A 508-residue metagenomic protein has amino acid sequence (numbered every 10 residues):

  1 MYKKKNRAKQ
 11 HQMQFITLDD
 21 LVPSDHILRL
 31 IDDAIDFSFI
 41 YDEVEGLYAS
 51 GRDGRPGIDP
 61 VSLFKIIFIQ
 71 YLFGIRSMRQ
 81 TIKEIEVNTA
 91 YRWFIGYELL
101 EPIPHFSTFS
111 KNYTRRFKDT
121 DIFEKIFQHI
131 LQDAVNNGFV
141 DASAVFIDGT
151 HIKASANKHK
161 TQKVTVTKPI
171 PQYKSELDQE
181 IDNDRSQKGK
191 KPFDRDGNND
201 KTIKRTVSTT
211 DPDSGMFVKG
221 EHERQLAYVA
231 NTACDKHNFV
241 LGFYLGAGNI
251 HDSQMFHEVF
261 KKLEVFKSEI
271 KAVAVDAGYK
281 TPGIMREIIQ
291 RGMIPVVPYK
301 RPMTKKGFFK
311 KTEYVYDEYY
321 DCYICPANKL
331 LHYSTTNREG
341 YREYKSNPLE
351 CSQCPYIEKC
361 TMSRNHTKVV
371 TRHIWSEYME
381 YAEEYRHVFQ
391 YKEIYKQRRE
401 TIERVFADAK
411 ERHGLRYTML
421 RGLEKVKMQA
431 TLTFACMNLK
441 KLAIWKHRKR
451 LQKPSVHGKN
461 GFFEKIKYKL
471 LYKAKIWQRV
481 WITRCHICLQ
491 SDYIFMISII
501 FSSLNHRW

Functional and structural regions predicted by a protein language model:
M1-R29: Hydrophobic alpha-helical membrane-insertion signals
T17, S62-F68, T108, N112 (+1 more regions): A general alpha-helix detector
P23-I35, Y395-R404: An acidic intrinsically disordered interaction segment
I27-F68, F73-G74: Basic, short loop/linker segments at the boundary and entry of helix-turn-helix/winged-helix-like folds
G74-V87, Y97-W508: Anion-binding and metal-coordination hotspots
R92-G96: Short arginine-rich
